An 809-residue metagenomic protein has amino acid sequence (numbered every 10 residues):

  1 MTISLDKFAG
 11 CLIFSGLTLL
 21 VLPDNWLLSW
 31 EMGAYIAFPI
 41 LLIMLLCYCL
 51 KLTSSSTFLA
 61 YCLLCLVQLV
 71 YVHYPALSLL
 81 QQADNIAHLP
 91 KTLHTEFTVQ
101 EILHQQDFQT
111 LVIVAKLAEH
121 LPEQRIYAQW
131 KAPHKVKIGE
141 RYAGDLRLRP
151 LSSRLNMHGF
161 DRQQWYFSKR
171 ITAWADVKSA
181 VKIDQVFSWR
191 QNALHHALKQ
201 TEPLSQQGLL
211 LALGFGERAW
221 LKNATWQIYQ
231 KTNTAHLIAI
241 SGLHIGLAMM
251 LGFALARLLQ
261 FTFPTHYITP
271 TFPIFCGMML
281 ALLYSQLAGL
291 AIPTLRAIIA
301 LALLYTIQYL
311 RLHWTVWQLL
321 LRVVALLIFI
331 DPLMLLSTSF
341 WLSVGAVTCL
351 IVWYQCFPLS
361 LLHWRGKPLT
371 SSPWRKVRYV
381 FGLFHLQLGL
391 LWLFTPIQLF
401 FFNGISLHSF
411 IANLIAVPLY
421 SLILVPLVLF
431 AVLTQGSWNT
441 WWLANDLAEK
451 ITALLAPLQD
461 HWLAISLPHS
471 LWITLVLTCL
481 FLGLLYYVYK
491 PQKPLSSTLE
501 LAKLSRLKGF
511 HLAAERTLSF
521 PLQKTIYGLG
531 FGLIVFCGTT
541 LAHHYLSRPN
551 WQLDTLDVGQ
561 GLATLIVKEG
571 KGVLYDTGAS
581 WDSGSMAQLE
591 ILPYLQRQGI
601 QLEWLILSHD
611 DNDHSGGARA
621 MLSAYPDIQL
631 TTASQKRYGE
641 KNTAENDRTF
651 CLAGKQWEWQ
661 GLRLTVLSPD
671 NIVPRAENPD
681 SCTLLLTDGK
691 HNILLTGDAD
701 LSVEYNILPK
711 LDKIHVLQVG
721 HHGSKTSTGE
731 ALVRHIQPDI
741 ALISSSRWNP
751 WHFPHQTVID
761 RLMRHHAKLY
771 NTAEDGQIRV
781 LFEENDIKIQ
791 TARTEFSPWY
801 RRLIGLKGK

Functional and structural regions predicted by a protein language model:
M1-D84, W174, R190, R296 (+3 more regions): N-terminal leader/targeting segments
T2-I3, L50-S56, P264, Q308-Q318: Membrane-helix interface "capping/anchor" motifs
L12-S15, L290-L480, Y487-H511, Y705-L717 (+3 more regions): Internal transmembrane alpha-helical bundles of multi-pass membrane proteins
W30-A34, K51-C62, T271-F272, V377-V380 (+2 more regions): Membrane-interfacial entry segments at the cytosolic side of transmembrane helices
F38-L41, G242-L255, I473-L485: Hydrophobic alpha-helical transmembrane segments
Y61-H236, L589-P593, R597-Q601, T649-L652 (+3 more regions): Membrane-interface helix/helix-cap signal primarily in integral membrane proteins
F97, A132-R147, H158, W165 (+2 more regions): Non-globular, low-confidence helical/coil segments that flank catalytic cores
S168-A300, T306, N692-T696, L701 (+2 more regions): Aromatic-rich juxtamembrane segments at the membrane interface
